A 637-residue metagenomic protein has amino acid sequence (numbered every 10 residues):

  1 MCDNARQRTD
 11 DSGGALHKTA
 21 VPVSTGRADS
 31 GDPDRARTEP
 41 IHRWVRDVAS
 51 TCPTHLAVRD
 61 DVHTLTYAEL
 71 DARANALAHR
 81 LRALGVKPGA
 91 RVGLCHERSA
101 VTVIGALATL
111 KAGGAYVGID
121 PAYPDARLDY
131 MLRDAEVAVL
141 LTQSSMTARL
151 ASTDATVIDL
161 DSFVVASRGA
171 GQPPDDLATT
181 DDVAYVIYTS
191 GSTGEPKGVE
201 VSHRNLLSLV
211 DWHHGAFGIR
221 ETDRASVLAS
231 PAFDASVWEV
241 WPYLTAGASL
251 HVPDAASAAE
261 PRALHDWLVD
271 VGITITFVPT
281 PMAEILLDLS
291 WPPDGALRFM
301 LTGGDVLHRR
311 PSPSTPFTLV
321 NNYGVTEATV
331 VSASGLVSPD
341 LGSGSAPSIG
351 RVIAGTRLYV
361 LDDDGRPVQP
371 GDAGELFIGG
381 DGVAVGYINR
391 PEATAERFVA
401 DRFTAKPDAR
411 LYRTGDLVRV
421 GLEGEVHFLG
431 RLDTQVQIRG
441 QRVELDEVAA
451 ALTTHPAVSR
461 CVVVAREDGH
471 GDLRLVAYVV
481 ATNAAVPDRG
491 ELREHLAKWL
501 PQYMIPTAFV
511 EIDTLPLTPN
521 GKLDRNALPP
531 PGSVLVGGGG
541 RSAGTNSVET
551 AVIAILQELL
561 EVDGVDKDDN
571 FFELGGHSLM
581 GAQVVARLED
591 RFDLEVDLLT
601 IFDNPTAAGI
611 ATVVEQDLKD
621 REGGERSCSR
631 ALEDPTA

Functional and structural regions predicted by a protein language model:
C2-I187, V201-H203, S208, A354-R357 (+5 more regions): AMP-binding/adenylate-forming domain of the ANL superfamily
C2-R27, P40, L140-S152, T156-D176 (+7 more regions): AMP-dependent adenylate-forming
P40-D47, A78, V458, R489-E494 (+3 more regions): Thiotemplate assembly-line natural product biosynthesis machinery
V48, G113, G247, G380 (+8 more regions): Conserved small-residue
C52-T64, L84-R91, L429-T434, A457-V463 (+5 more regions): Phosphopantetheine carrier-protein modules
A74, A78, H203, V210 (+4 more regions): Short amphipathic alpha-helical/adjacent loop interface patches that line ligand and macromolecule-binding sites
N75, S99-L110, V443-E447, T550 (+2 more regions): Phosphopantetheine-attachment site and its flanking helix in carrier
V101-L107, G114-L132, S145, G169-P370 (+7 more regions): Motif- and composition-driven signal specific to adenylation
